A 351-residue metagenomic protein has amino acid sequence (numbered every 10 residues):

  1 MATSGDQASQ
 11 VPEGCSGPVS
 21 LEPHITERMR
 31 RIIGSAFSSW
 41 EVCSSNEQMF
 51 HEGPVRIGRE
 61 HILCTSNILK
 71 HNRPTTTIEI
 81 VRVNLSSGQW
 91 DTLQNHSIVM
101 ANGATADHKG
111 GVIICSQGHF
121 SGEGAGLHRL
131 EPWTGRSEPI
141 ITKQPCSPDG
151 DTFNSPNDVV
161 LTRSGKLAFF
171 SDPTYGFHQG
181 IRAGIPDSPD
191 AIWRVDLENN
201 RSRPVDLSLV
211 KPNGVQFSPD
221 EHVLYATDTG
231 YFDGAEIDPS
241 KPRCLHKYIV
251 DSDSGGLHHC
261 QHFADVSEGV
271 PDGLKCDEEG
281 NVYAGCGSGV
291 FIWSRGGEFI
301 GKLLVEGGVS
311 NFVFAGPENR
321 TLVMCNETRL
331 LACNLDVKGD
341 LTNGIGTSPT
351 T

Functional and structural regions predicted by a protein language model:
A2-R28, F37-I78, G103: Beta-strand-rich domains and repeat architectures in extracellular enzymes and scaffolds, especially beta-propellers
N46-E60, P74-T77, S97-F120, Q144-A168 (+7 more regions): Beta-rich, blade/repeat-based domains predominating in secreted/periplasmic proteins but also intracellular
G58, R82-S86, R129-R136, V195 (+3 more regions): Flexible "stalk/tail and boundary" regions
N67-W133, S137: Extended, compositionally biased flexible segments
T77-V81, A125-H128, D190-W193, C244-H246 (+2 more regions): A short loop-to-beta-strand structural motif that recurs across blades of beta-propeller domains
D91-N95, E138-K143, R203-L207, G256-A264 (+2 more regions): Beta-propeller fold detector
W133, K247-G255, L335-T342: Short loop/turn segments immediately following beta-strands, especially the blade-tip and inter-blade linker loops
N311-T351: Blade-level signature of beta-propeller repeat domains, shared across WD40, Kelch, NHL, RCC1 and BNR/Asp-box propellers
